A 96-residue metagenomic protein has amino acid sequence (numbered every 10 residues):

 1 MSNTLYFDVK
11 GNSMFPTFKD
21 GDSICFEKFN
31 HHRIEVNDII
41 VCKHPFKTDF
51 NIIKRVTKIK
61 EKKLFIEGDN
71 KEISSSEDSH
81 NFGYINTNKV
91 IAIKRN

Functional and structural regions predicted by a protein language model:
M1-N96: Extended hydrophobic leader/signal-anchor segments used for secretion and membrane insertion
